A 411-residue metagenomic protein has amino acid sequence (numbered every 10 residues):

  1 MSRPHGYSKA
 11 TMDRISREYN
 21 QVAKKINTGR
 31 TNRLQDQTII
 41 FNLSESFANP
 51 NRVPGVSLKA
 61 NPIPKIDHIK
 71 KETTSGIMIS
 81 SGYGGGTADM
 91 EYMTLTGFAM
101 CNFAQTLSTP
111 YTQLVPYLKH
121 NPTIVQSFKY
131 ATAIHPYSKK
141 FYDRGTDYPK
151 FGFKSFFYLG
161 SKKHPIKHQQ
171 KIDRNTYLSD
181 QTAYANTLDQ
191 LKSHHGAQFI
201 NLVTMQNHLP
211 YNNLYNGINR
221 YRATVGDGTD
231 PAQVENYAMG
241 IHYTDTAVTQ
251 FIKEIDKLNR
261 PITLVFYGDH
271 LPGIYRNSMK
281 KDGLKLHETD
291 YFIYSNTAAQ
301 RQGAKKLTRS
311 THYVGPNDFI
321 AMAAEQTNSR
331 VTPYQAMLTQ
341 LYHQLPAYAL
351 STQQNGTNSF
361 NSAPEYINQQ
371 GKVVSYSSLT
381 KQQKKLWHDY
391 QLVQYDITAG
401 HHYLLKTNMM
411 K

Functional and structural regions predicted by a protein language model:
M1-F41: Membrane-interface segments at or immediately adjacent to transmembrane helices that form the boundary between
K24-R30, S44, N49-K411: Solvent-exposed soluble domains appended to multi-pass membrane proteins
